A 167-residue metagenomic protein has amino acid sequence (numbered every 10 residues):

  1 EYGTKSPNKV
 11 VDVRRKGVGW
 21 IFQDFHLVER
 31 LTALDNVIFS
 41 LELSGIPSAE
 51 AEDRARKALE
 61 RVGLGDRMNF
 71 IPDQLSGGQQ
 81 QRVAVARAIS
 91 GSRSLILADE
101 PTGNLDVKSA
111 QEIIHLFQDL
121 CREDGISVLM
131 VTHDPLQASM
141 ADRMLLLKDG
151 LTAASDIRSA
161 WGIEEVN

Functional and structural regions predicted by a protein language model:
E1-M140, L146-L147: ABC family nucleotide-binding domain
R143, L151-N167: Conserved beta-strand-loop-alpha-helix hinge in the C-terminal portion of ABC ATPase nucleotide-binding domains
